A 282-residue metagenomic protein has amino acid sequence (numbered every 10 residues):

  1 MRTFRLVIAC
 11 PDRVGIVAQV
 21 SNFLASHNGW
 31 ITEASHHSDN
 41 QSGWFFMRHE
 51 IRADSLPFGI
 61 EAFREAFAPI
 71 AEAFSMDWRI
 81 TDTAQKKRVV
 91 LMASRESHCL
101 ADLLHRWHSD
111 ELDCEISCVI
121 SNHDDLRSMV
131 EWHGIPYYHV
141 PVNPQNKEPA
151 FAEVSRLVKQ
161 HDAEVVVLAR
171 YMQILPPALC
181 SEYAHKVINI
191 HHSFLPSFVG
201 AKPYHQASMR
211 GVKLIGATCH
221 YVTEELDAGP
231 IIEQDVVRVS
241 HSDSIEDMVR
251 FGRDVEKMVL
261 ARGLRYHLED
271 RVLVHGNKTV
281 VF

Functional and structural regions predicted by a protein language model:
M1-K87: A conserved regulatory-domain signal marking ACT and ACT-like small-molecule sensing domains and adjacent regulatory
W30, D77, E115, P136-Y138 (+1 more regions): Conserved beta-strand segments of alpha/beta enzyme cores
V89-H98: Short, glycine-rich nucleotide/cofactor-binding loops
H98-S109: Histidine-anchored nucleotide/phosphate-binding helix
C114-D125: Short internal beta-strands
H123, N146, A150, H161-F282: Donor/substrate-binding cores of folate-linked one-carbon enzymes
R127-W132, C180-E182: Short loop/helix-cap segments at secondary-structure boundaries that form the rim of catalytic
E131, I135-H161: Adenosine-nucleotide cofactor-binding segment
